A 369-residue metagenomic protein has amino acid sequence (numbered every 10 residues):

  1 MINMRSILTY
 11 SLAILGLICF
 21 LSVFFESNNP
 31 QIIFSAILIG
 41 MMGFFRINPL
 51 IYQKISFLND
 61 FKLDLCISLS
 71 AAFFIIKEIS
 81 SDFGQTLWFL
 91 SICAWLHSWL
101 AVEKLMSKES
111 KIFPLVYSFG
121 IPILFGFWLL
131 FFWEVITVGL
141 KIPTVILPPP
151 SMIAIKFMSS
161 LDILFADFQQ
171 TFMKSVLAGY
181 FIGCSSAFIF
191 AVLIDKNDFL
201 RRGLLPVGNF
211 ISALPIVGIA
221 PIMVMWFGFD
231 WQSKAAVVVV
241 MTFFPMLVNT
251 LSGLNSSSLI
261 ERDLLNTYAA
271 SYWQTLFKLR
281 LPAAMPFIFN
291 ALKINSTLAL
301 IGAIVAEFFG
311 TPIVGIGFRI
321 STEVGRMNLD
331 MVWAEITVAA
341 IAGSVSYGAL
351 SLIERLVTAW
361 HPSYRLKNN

Functional and structural regions predicted by a protein language model:
M1-S118: Membrane-topology segments of multi-pass transport proteins
F24-P30, E78-F83, V138-I182: Periplasmic/extracellular loop-to-transmembrane helix junction in inner-membrane transport proteins
M42-Y52, D198, N255, N290 (+1 more regions): C-terminal transmembrane helix and the adjacent membrane-cytosol boundary/short C-terminal tail of inner/organellar
S107, A178-G208: Transmembrane-helix boundary motif in ABC transporter permease subunits
G203, N249-I288, G317-I320: Short cytoplasmic-facing helical segments at TM-TM junctions of multi-pass membrane proteins
G208-P245, S252-G253: Generic hydrophobic transmembrane alpha-helix motif, especially the helices
M225, G253-L254, I301-V338, Y364-N368: Glycine-rich helix-loop "coupling/hinge" segments at transmembrane-helix boundaries in multipass transporters
A236-V240, Q274-A306: Transmembrane alpha-helices
